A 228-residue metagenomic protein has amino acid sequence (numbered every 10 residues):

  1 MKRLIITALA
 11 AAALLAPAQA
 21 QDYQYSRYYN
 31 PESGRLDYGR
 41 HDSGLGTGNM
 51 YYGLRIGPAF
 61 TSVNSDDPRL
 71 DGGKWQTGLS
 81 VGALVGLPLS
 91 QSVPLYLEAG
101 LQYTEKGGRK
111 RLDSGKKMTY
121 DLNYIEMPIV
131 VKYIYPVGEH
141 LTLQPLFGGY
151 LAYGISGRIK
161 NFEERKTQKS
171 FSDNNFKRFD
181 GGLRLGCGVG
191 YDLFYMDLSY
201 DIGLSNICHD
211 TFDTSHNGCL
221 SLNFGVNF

Functional and structural regions predicted by a protein language model:
M1-Q24, F224-F228: Bacterial Sec-dependent N-terminal signal peptides
A20-T77: Short glycine/proline- and aromatic-enriched beta-strand/turn motifs that initiate or cap beta-hairpins
G44-G46, L70-T77, K116-N123, N174-F179 (+1 more regions): Replace "Gram-negative outer membrane beta-barrel proteins" with "bacterial and organellar outer membrane beta-barrel
N64-L70, R109-K116, G157-R165, C208-D213: Outer-membrane beta-barrel translocator domains and adjoining extracellular loop/strand segments of Gram-negative
L87-L95, K117-I207, F228: Outer-membrane beta-barrel transmembrane domain signature
L97-L122: Surface-exposed loop and membrane-interface regions of Gram-negative outer-membrane beta-barrel proteins
L193, H216-F228: Outer-membrane beta-barrel "beta-signal"
